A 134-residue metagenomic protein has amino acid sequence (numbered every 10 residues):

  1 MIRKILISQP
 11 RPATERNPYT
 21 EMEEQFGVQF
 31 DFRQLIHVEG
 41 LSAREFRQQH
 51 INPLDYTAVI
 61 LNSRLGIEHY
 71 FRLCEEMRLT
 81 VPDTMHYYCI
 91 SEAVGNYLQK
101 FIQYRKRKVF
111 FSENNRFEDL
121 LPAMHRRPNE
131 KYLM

Functional and structural regions predicted by a protein language model:
M1-M134: Conserved beta-alpha
